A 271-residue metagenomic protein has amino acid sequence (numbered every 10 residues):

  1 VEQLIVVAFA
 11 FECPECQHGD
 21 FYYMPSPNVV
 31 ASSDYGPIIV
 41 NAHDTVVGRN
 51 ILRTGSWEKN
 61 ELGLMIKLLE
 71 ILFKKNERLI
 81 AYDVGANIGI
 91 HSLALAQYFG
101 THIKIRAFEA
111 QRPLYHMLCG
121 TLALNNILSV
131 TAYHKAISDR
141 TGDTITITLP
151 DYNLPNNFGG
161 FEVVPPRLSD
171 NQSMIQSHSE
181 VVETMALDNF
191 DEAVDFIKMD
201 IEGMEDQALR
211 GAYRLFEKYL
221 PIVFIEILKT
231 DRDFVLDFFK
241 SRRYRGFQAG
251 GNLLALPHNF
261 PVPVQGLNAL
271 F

Functional and structural regions predicted by a protein language model:
V1-F271: Phosphate/nucleotide-binding beta-alpha loop and adjacent structural elements of enzyme active sites
